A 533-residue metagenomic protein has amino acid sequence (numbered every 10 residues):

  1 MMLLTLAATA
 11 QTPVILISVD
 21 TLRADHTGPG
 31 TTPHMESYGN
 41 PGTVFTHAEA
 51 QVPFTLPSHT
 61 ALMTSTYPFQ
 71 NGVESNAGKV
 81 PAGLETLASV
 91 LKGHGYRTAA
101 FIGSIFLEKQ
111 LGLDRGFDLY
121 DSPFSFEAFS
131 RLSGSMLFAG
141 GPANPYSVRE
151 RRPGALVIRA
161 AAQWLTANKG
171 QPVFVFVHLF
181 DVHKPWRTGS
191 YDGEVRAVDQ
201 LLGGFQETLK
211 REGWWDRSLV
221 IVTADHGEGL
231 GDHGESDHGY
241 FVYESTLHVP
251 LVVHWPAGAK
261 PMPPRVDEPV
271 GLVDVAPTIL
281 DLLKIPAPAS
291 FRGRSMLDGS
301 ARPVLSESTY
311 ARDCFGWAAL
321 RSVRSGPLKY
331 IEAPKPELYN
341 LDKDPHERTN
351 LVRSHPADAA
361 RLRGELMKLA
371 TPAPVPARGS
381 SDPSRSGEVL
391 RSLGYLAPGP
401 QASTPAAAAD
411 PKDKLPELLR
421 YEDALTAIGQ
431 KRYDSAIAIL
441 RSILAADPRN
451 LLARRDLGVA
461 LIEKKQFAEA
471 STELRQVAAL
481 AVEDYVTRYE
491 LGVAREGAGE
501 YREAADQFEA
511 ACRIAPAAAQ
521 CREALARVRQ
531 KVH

Functional and structural regions predicted by a protein language model:
M1-T5: Sec-dependent signal peptide recognition, specifically the positively charged N-region followed immediately by
L6-R475, E483-V493, G497-Y501, A524: Catalytic domains that recognize anionic headgroups
S308, Q466, F508-A510, K531-V532: Intrinsic disorder/low-complexity segments enriched in polar/small residues
L444, A478-A479, C512, A519: A conserved position within tetratricopeptide repeats
A505, C512-H533: Terminal, low-structured helical/coil segments at or just beyond the last alpha-helical repeat
